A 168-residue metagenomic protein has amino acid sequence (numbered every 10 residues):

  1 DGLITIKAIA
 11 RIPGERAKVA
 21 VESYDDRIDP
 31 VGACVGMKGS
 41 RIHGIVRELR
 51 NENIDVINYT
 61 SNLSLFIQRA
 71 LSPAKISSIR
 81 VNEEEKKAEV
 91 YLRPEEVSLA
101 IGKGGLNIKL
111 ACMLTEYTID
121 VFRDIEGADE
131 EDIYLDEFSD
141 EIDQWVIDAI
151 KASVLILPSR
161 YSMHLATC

Functional and structural regions predicted by a protein language model:
D1-C168: RNA-contacting regions in translation and RNA-metabolism proteins, encompassing KH/S1 modules where present
